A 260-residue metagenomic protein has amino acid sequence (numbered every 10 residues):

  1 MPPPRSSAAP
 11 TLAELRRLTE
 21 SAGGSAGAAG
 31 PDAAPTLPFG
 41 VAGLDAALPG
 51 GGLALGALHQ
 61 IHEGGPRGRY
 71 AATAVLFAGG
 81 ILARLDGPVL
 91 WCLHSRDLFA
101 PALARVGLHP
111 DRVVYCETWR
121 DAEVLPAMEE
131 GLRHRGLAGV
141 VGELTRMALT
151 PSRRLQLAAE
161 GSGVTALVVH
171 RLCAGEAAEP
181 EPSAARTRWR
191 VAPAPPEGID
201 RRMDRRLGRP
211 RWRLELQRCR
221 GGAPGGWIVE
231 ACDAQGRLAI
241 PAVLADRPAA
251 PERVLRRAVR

Functional and structural regions predicted by a protein language model:
M1-W91, P110, Q217-G222, A239-R260: Detector for small/aliphatic-rich hydrophobic stretches
H59, L90, V114-C116, L167 (+1 more regions): Hydrophobic/aromatic beta-strand patches that form the interior of the parallel beta-sheet core in alpha/beta enzyme
P88-E143, L149-R153, L157-S162, R171-L172: Conserved nucleotide-cofactor-binding alpha/beta core module
F99-L103, A174-A192: Glycine-rich, charge-decorated loop segments at or immediately adjacent to ligand/cofactor-binding or catalytic sites
A122, C173-A178, G198: Short gly/pro/ser/thr-enriched loop/turn and capping motifs at secondary-structure boundaries
E143-T145, V168-R171, P193, R218: Short, structured patches in soluble enzyme cores that scaffold and shape functional sites
T150-R154, A178-P182, G226-I228: A short secondary-structure junction signal
R188-R260: C-terminal functional extensions of proteins
